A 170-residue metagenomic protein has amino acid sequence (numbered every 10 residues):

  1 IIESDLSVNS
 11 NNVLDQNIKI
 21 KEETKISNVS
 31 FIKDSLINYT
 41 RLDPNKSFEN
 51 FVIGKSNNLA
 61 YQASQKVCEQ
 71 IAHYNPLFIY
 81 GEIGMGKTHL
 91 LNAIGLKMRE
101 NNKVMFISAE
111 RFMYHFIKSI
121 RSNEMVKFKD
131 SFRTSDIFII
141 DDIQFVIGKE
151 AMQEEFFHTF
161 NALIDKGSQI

Functional and structural regions predicted by a protein language model:
I1-I37: Interdomain "pre-motor" coupling segment immediately N-terminal to P-loop NTPase/helicase cores
S35, L42-L77: Pre-Walker A (pre-P-loop) alpha-helix and adjacent loop at the N terminus of AAA/AAA+ ATPase modules, a conserved
Q62, A93, K97: Active-site signature of alpha/beta-hydrolase-fold catalytic machinery across serine- and Asp/Cys-nucleophile hydrolases
A72-H73, L96-M105: Post-Walker A helix-loop "phosphate-sensing" segment adjacent to the P-loop in P-loop NTPases
A72-N92: Walker A/P-loop nucleotide-binding motif
N102-I137: Short glycine-rich substrate-engagement loop in P-loop NTPases that contacts/grips substrate
D141-I143: Walker B catalytic acidic pair
G148, E154-I170: Conserved catalytic/switch belt of AAA+ P-loop NTPases
